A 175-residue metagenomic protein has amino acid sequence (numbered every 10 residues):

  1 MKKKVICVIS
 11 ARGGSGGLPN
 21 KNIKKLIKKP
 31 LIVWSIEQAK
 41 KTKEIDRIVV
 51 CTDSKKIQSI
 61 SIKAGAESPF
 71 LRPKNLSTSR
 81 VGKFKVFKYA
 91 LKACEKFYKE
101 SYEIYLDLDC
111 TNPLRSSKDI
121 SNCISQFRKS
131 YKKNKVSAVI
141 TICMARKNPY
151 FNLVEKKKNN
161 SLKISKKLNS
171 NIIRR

Functional and structural regions predicted by a protein language model:
M1-P19: N-terminal nucleotide-binding beta1-loop-alpha1 segment
C7, I48-V50, A138: Hydrophobic/aromatic residues located in beta-strands of well-ordered beta-sheets within soluble catalytic
A11, T52, I142: Short beta-strand/turn micro-motifs composed of small residues that flank or help shape donor/cofactor-binding pockets
L31-R47: A short, N-terminal amphipathic alpha-helix
I45, E100-Y102, K132-V136: Short, high-confidence coil segments that cap the C-terminus of an alpha-helix and link into the following beta-strand
V49, K55-L106, L114-R115, S121-S125: Short phosphate-binding loop-to-helix
K85, C110-R175: Conserved core of the sugar-phosphate nucleotidyltransferase
